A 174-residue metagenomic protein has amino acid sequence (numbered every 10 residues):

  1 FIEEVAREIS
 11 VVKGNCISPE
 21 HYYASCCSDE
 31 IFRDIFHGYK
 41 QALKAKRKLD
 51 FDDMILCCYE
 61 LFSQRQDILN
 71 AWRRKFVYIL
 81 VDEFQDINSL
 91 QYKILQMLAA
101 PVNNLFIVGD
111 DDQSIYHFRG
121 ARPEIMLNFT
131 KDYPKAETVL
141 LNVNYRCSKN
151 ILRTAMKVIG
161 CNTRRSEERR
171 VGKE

Functional and structural regions predicted by a protein language model:
F1-K13, P19-H21, D34, G38 (+1 more regions): Conserved P-loop NTPase-based nucleic-acid remodeling module centered on helicase motor cores
K13-P19, V158-E167: Proline-centered turn/helix-capping motifs that create local helix->coil transitions or kinks
A24-N128, L140-C147: Conserved helicase NTPase motor core
P134: Conserved N-terminal phosphate-binding loop of PLP-dependent enzymes in the Aspartate aminotransferase
A155: Hydrophobic "lid"/C-terminal helical patch of Rossmann-like NAD(P)-dependent dehydrogenase/epimerase domains
E168-E174: Conserved small/polar residues in nucleotide/adenosyl-binding loops
